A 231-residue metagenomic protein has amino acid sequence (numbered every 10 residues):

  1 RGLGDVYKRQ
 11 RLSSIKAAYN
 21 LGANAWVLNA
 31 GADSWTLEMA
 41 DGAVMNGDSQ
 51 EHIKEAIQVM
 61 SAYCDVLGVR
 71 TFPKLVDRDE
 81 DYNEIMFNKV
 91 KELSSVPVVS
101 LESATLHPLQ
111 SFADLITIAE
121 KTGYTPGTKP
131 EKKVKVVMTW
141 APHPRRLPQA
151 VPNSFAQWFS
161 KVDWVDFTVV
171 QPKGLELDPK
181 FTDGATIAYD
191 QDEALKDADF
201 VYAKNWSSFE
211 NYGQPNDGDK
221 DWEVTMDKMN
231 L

Functional and structural regions predicted by a protein language model:
G2-Y7: Short, small-residue-biased leader/transition segments that mark boundaries at the very start of proteins
S14-A119: Phosphate/diphosphate ligand-binding glycine-rich loop within oxidoreductases
L21, L93-S94, D163, F181-D183: Short, structured coil segments at secondary-structure junctions
E51-H52, N83-E84, A150-S154, A185 (+1 more regions): Charged helix-capping and loop-helix junction motifs
S111-T139: Short internal alpha-helix immediately C-terminal to a glycine-rich phosphate-binding loop in Rossmann-like
K129-E131, S160-V162, K228-L231: Short, conserved loop/helix-junction motifs that constitute active-site signature segments in enzyme catalytic cores
V136-V170: Conserved anion/nucleotide-ligand pocket segment
K180-L231: Rossmann-like adenosine-cofactor binding region
